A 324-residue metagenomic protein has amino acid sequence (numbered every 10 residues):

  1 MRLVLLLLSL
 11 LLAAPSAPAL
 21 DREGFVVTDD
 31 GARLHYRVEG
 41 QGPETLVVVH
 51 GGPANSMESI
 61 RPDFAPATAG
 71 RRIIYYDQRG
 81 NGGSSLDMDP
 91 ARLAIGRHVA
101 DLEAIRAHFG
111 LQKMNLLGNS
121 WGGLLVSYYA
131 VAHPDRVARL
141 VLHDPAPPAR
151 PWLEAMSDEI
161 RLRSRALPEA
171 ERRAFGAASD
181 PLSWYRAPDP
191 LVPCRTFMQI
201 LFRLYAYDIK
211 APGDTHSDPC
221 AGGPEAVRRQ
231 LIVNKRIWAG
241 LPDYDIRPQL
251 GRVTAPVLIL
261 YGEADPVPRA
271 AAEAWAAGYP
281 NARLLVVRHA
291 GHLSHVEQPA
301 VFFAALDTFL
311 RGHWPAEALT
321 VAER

Functional and structural regions predicted by a protein language model:
A32-L86: Conserved HGGG/HGGXW glycine-rich cap/lid loop of the alpha/beta-hydrolase fold
G96-M114: Conserved acidic catalytic loop of the alpha/beta-hydrolase fold
Q112-A155: Conserved hydrolase catalytic core segment
V141-W184: Flexible "cap/lid" loop of the alpha/beta hydrolase fold
A178-V233, G240, Q249: Conserved alpha/beta-hydrolase catalytic His-Asp/Glu region
V253, I259-Y261: Short beta-strand/loop motif that positions the catalytic acidic residue of the alpha/beta-hydrolase fold
P266-A271: Conserved alpha/beta-hydrolase "acid-adjacent" motif
A282-R324: Catalytic active-site module of serine/aspartate enzymes centered on a nucleophile-bearing elbow/loop
